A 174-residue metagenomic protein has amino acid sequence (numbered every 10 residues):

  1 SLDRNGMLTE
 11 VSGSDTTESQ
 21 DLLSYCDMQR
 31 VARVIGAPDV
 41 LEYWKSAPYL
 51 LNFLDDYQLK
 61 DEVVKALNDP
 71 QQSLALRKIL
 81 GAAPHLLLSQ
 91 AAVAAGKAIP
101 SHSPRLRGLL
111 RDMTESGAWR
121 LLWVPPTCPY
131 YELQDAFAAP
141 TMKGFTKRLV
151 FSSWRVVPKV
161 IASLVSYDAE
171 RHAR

Functional and structural regions predicted by a protein language model:
S1-R174: Helicase motor interdomain insertion/brace
